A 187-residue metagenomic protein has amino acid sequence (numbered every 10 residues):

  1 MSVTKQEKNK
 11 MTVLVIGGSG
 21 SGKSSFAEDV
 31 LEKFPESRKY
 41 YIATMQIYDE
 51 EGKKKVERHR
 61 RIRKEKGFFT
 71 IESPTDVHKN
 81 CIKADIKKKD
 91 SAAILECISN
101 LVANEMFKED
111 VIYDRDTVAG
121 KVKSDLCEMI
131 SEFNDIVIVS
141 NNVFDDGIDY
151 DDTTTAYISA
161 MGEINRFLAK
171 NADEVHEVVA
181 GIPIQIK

Functional and structural regions predicted by a protein language model:
M1-S24, L31-K33, Y40, R166-K187: Charged, low-complexity C-terminal accessory regions
Q6-N9, K33-E36, A84-K89, I130-S131: Flexible, charged surface loops at secondary-structure boundaries
V13-D85: Conserved P-loop
L14, A92-I94, V137-V139: Structural motif
A27, H59, I94, N141 (+1 more regions): Residue-level signal for inorganic ion chemistry
S37-Y40, S91, D135, E174: Residues at the starts of beta-strands that form the adenosine-phosphate
K66-V118: Helix-adjacent hinge/juxtasegments
V102-K187: Replace "adjacent to P-loop NTPase cores in ATP/GTP-dependent enzymes" with "adjacent to NTP-binding cores
